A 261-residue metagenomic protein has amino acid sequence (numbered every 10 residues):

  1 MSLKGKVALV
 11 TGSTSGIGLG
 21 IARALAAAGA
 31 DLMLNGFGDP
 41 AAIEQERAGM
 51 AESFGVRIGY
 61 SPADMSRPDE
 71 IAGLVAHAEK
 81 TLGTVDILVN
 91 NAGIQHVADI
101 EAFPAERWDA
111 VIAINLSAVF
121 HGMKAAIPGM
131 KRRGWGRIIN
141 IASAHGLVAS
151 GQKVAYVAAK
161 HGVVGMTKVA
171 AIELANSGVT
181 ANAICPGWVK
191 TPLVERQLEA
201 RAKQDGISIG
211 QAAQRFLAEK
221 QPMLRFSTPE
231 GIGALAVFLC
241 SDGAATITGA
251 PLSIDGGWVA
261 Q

Functional and structural regions predicted by a protein language model:
S2, L82, M123, I127 (+4 more regions): C-terminal substrate-recognition "lid" of short-chain dehydrogenase/reductases
V7, T14-G16: Conserved glycine-rich cofactor-binding loop
A30-Q45: Conserved glycine-rich Rossmann-like NAD(P)H-binding loop of the short-chain dehydrogenase/reductase
D99-I100, R107-I112, I138, L217: Substrate-binding pocket helix/loop in short-chain dehydrogenase/reductase
M123, A159, T167: Active-site helix of classical SDR
S143: Residue(s) in the substrate-gating loop at a strand-loop-helix junction that position the organic substrate next
A175, T180, I247-G249: Short, small/polar-rich loop/turn modules that mediate ligand/substrate recognition or access, typified
